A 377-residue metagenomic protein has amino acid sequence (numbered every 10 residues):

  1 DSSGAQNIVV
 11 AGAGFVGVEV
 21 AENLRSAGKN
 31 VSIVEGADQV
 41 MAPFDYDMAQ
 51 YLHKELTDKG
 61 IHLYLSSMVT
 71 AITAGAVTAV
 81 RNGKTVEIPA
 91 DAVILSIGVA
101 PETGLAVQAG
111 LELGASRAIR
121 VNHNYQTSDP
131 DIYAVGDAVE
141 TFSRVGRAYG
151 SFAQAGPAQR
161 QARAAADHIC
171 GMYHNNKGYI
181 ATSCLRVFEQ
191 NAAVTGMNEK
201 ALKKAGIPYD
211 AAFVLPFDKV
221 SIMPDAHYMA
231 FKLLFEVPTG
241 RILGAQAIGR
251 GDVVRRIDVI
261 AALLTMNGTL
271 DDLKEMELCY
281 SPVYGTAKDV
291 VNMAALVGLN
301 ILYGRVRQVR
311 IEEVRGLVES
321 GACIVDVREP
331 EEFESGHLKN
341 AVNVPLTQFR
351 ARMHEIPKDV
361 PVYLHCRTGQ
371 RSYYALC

Functional and structural regions predicted by a protein language model:
D1-G4, A76-T78, E87-A164, V259 (+1 more regions): FAD-site-proximal beta/loop scaffold in flavoenzymes
A5-V10, F15-A71, Q154-A158, N175 (+1 more regions): Rossmann-like dinucleotide-binding cores of NAD(P)H-dependent redox enzymes
G14-G17, A166, S372: Catalytic nucleophile loop
S32, V342, Y363: Conserved beta-strand positions in the Rossmann-like core of class I SAM-dependent methyltransferases
A138-G251, T286, V290-G316, A322: Mid-to-C-terminal Rossmann-like scaffold of FAD/NAD(P)H-dependent oxidoreductases
G251-L270: A short, polar/charged loop-to-alpha-helix boundary motif
I324-D326: Structural scaffold elements adjacent to functional motifs in cytosolic proteins
M353-C377: Catalytic cysteine-centered active loop of the rhodanese-like fold, especially the PTP/DSP P-loop
